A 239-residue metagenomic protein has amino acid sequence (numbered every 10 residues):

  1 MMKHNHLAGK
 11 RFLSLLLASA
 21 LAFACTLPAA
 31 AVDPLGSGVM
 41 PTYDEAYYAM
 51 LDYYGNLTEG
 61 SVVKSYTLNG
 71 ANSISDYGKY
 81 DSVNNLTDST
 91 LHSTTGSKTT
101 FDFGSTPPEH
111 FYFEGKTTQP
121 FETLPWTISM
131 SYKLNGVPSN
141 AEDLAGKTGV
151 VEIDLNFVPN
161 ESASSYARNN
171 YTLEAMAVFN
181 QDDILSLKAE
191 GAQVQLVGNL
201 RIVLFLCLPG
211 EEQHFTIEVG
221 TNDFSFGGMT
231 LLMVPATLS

Functional and structural regions predicted by a protein language model:
M2-S239: Cytosol-facing boundaries of transmembrane alpha helices in integral membrane proteins
